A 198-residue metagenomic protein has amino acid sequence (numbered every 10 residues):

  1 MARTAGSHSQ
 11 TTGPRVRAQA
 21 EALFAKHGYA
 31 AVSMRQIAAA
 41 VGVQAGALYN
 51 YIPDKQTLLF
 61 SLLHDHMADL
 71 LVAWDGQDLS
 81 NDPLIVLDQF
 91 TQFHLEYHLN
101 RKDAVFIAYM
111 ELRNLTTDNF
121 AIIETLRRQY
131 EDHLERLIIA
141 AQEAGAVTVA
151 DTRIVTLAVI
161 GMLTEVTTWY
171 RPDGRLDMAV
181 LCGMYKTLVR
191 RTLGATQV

Functional and structural regions predicted by a protein language model:
M1-T11, A22, A150, Q197-V198: N-terminal intrinsically disordered/low-complexity leader segments
R15, Q19, L23-T57, S61: Helix-turn-helix
I52, Y109-L115: Short helix-capping/turn signature of helix-turn-helix
L62-D88: Amphipathic alpha-helical linker/stalk segments
D65-V72, D118-E143, R153-L157, G183: Amphipathic alpha-helical packing segments from all-alpha helical-bundle domains
I85-Y109, E135, T156, I160 (+1 more regions): Helical hydrophobic small-molecule/effector-binding pocket
V105-Y109, F120, Q142-L188, Q197: Hydrophobic/aromatic-rich alpha-helical bundle segments in the mid-to-C-terminal region
